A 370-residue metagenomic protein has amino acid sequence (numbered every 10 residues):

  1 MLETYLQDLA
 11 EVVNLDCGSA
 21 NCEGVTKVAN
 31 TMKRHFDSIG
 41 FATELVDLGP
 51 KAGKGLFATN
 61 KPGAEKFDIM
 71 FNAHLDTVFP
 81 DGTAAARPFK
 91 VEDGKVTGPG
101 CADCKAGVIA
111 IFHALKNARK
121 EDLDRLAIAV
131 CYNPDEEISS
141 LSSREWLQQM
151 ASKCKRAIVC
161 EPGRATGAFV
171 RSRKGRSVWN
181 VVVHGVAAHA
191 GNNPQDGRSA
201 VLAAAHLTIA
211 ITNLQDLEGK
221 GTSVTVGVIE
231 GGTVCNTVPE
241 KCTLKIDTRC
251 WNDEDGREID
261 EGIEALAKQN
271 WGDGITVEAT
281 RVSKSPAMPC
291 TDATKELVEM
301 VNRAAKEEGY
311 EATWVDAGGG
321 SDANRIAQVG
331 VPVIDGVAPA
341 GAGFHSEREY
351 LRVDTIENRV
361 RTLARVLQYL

Functional and structural regions predicted by a protein language model:
M1-P99, K120, A323: Acidic/His- and Gly-rich active-site-bordering loop/insert found across diverse amide/peptide-bond hydrolases
C17, P162-G163, R171, N180-V182 (+1 more regions): Metal-dependent amide/peptide-bond hydrolase catalytic core, centered on the "pita-bread" metallohydrolase fold
D68-M70, V96, K155-V159, N180: Short glycine-aspartate micro-motif
L75-D76, K95, C131-S139, E161-R164 (+2 more regions): Acidic, glycine-rich active-site loops and adjacent beta-strand->loop/helix elements that engage anionic groups
F79, K95-I109, H189: Glycine/serine-rich anion-binding loops at beta->alpha junctions that coordinate negatively charged ligand groups
G82, E92, A114-A129, I211-G221 (+1 more regions): Phosphate-handling active-site elements
C104-K174: Acidic/histidine-rich catalytic neighborhood of metal-dependent amide-processing enzymes
